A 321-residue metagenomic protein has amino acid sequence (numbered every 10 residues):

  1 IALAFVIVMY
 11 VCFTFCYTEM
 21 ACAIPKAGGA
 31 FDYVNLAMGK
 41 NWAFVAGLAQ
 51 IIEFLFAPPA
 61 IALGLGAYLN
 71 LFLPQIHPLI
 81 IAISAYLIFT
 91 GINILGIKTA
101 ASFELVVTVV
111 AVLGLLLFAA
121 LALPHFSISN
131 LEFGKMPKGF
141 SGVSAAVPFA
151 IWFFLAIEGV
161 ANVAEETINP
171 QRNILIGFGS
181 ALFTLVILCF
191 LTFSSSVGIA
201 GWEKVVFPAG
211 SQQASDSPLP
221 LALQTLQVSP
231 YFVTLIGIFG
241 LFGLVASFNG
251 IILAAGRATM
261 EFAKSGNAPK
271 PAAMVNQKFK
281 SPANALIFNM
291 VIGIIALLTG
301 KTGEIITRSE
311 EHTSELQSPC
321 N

Functional and structural regions predicted by a protein language model:
A2, F13-F15, I81, I128 (+2 more regions): Short alpha-helical transmembrane interface motifs in multi-pass membrane proteins
L3-F5, F72-I97, T108-A119, A283-I292: Transmembrane alpha-helical segments of multi-pass small-molecule transport proteins
A4-V8, L48-I52, S84, V106-V109 (+5 more regions): Hydrophobic residues within alpha-helical transmembrane segments of multi-pass solute transporters/permease subunits
V11-Y86, T90-I94, T99, G240-E261 (+2 more regions): Hydrophobic transmembrane alpha-helices that form the core helical bundles of multi-pass secondary transporters
P25-A27, L36-N41, E165-N173, S180 (+2 more regions): Juxtamembrane helix-boundary/capping and inter-helix hinge elements in multi-pass membrane proteins
D32-Y33, G39, N70-L71, G177-N249 (+1 more regions): TM-loop-TM module centered on a large, flexible mid-protein loop between adjacent transmembrane helices in multi-pass
P74-H77, V106-G237: Helix-loop-helix junctions that connect adjacent transmembrane segments in multi-pass membrane transporters
L316-N321: Positively charged, low-complexity/disordered segments
